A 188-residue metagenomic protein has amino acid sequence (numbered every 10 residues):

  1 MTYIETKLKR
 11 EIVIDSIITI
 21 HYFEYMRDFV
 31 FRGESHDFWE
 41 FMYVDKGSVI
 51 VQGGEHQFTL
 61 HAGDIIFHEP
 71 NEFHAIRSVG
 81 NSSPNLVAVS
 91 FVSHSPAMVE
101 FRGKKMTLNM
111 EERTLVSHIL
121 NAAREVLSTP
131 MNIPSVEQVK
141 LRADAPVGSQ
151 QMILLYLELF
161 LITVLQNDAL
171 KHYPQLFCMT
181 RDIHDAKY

Functional and structural regions predicted by a protein language model:
M1-T59, E72, V116, R124-L127 (+1 more regions): Generic protein-terminus/edge-of-domain signal
G63-D64: Loop/turn positions that initiate beta-strands
N71-V99, G103: Ligand-binding loop in jelly-roll beta-barrel domains
L86, S90, L120-A123, I153-V164: Hydrophobic alpha-helical core bundles mediating ligand binding, dimerization, or RNAP-core interactions
F101-I133: Aromatic/histidine-rich interaction motifs
P130-M131, Q138-L154, L161-Y188: Short, Lys/Arg-enriched, Trp-marked, Pro/Gly-tolerant hinge/linker segments that flank
